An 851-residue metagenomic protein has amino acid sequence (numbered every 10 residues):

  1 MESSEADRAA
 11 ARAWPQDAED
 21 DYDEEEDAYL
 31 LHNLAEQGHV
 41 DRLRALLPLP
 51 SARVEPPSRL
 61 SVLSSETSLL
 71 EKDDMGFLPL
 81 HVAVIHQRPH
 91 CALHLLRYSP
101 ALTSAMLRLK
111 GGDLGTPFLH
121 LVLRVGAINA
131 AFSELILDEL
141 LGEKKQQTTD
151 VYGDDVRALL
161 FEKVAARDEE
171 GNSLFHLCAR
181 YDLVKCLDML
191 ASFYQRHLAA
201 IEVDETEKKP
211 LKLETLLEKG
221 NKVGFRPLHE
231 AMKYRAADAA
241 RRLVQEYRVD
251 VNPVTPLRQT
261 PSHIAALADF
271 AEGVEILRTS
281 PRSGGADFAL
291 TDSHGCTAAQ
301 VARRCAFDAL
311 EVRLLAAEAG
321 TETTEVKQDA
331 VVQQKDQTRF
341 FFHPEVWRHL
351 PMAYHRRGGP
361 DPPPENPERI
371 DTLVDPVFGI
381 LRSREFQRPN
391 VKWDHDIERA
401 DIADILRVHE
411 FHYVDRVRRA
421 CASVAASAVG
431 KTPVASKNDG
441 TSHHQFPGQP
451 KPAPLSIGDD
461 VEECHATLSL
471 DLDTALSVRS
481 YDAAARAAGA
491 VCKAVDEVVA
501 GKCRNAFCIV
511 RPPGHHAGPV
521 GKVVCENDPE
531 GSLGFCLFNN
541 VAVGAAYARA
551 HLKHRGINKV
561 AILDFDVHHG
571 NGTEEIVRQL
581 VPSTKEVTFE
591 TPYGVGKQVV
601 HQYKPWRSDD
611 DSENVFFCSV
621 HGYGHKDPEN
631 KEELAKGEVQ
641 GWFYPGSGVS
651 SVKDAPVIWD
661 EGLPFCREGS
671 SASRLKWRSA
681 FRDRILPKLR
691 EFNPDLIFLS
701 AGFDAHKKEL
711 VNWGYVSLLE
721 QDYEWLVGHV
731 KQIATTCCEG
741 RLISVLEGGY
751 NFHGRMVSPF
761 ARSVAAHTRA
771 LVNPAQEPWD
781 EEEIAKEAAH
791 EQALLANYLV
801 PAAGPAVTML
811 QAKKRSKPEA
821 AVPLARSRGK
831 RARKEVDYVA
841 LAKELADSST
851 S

Functional and structural regions predicted by a protein language model:
E2-D7, R12-P15, D21-E26, L30 (+1 more regions): Ankyrin-repeat-protein effector appendages
D7-D73, P79: N-terminal segments that cap or nucleate solenoid repeat domains
E24, D73, R108-G112, R167-D168 (+3 more regions): Ankyrin repeat boundary/linker residues
D27, G76, L114-G115, G171 (+3 more regions): Start-of-repeat signature of ankyrin repeats
N33-G38, V82-R88, L121-N129, L177-L183 (+3 more regions): Ankyrin repeat A-helix N-terminal signature
R42, C91, F132, I136 (+4 more regions): Conserved ankyrin/ankyrin-like repeat signature
L47-T67, H94-M106, D138-E162, M189-L198 (+4 more regions): Ankyrin repeat domain, specifically the short helix-to-loop turn at the C-terminus of the second helix of each repeat
A319-L563, V567-S851: HDAC/HDAC-like amidohydrolase catalytic core signature
